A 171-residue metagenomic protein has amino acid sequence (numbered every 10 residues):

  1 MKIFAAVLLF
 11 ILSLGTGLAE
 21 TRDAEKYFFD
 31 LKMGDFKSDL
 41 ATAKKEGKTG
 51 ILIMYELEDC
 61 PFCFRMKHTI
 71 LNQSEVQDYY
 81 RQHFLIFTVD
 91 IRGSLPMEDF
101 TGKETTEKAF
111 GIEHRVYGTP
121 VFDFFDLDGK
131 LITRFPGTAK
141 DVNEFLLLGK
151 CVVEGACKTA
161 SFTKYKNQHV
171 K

Functional and structural regions predicted by a protein language model:
F4-S13: Sec-dependent N-terminal signal peptides
G15-A19: Sec/Tat signal peptide C-region and signal peptidase I cleavage site
E20-G47, C157-K171: N-terminal leader/targeting and pre-domain segments
L31, V76-T105: Thiol-based oxidoreductase modules, predominantly thioredoxin-like and allied folds used for disulfide exchange
E46-P61: Short active-site neighborhood of thiol/selenol oxidoreductases, capturing the structured segment around
G47-I51, Q82-F87, G118-T119, L127: Loop/turn elements at helix/coil->beta-strand transitions in domains of secreted/extracellular proteins
F64-Y79: Typically the conserved alpha-helix immediately C-terminal to a functionally engaged Cys/Sec in thioredoxin-like
A109-K158: Non-catalytic, surface beta->alpha helical segment in thiol-disulfide oxidoreductase systems
